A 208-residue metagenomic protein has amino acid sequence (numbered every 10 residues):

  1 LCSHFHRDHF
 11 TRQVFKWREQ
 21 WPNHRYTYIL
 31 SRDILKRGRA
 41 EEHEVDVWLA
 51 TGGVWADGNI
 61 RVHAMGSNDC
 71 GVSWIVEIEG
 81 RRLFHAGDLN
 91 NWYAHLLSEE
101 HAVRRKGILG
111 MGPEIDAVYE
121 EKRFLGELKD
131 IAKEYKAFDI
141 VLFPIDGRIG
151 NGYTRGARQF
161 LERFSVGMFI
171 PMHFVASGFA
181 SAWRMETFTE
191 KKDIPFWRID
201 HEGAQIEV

Functional and structural regions predicted by a protein language model:
L1-K36, D130-L142: Active-site metal-binding motif and surrounding structural segment of the metallo-beta-lactamase
H4, V62, D88, V141 (+1 more regions): Divalent metal-coordination and catalytic microenvironments
H4-F5, D33, S67, A86-N91 (+2 more regions): Active-site metal-binding loops of divalent metal-dependent hydrolases
D8-V14, H95, N151-Y153: Active-site-adjacent loop/helix micro-motif of nuclease/hydrolase catalytic cores
K16-Q20, H101-R104, R158-L161, T187-F188: Glycine-rich, phosphate-binding/catalytic loops in enzymes
I29-L30, F84-H85, D139-P144, F169-P171: Structural recognition of the beta-strand scaffold that forms the well-ordered cores of secreted hydrolase catalytic
R39-D57, E134, I149-V208: Binuclear metal-ion centers of metallo-dependent hydrolases, dominated by the metallo-beta-lactamase
E44-K136, G203-V208: Core dinuclear metal-dependent hydrolase active-site scaffold
